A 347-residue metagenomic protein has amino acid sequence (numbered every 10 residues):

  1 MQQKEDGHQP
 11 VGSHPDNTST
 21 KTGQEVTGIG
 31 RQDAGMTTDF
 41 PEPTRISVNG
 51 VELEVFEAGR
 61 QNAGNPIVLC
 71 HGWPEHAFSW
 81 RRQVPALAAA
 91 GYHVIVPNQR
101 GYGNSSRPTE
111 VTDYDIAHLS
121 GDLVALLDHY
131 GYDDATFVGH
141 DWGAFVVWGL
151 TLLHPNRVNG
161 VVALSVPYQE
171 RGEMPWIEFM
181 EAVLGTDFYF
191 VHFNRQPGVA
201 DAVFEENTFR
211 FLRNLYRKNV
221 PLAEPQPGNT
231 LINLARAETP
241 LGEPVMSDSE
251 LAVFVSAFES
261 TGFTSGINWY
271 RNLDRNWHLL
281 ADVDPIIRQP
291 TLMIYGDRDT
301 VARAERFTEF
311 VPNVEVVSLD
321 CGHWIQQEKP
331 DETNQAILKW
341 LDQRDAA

Functional and structural regions predicted by a protein language model:
M1, V11, V26-I29: Hydrophobic alpha-helical signal/anchor motif
G12-H14, A34-G35: Short, low-complexity intrinsically disordered segments enriched in A/P/G/S/L with frequent Arg, especially at protein
S13, T18-T22: Short linear motifs in low-complexity or flexible loops
T37-E42, E52-L53, G59-Q61, P66 (+2 more regions): Flexible "cap/lid" subdomain of the alpha/beta-hydrolase fold that forms the substrate-access gate
F56-S106: Conserved HGGG/HGGXW glycine-rich cap/lid loop of the alpha/beta-hydrolase fold
G72, D115, E328-K329: Active-site helix-initiating loop/hinge in glycosyltransferases
Q99, V166, C321: Active-site loop/turn elements of alpha/beta-hydrolase fold enzymes, especially the short glycine-/histidine-rich
V314-A347: Catalytic active-site module of serine/aspartate enzymes centered on a nucleophile-bearing elbow/loop
